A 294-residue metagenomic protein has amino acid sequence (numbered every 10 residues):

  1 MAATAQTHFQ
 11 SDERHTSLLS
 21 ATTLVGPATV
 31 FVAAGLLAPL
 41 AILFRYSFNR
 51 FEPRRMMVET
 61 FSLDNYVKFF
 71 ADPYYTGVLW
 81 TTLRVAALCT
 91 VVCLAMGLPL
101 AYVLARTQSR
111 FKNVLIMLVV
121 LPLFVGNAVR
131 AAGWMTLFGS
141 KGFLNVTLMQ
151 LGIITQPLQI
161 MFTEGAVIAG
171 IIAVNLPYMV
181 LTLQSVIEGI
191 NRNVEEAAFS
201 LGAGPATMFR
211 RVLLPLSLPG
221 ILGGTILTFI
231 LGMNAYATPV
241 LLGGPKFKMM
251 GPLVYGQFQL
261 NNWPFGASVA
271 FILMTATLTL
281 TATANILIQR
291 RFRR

Functional and structural regions predicted by a protein language model:
M1-L18: Short, Lys/Arg-rich, polar N-terminal cytosolic tail immediately upstream of the first transmembrane signal-anchor
D12-T16, M56-E59, L63, F69: Short, membrane-interfacial amphipathic segments enriched in basic
S17-E52, V67-E188, V212-Y236, G243 (+1 more regions): Membrane-water interface segments at the C-terminal ends of transmembrane alpha-helices in multi-pass inner-membrane
R55-E59, Y236-N261: Glycine-rich helix-loop "coupling/hinge" segments at transmembrane-helix boundaries in multipass transporters
E59, G202-P205: Polytopic alpha-helical membrane proteins, predominantly small-molecule transporters/carriers
V194, L287-R294: Short cytosolic juxtamembrane segments of multi-pass membrane proteins
A198: The alpha-helix within a helix-turn-helix
L201-G202, P215: Glycine/proline-centered hinge or cleavage motifs at structural transition points of membrane proteins
